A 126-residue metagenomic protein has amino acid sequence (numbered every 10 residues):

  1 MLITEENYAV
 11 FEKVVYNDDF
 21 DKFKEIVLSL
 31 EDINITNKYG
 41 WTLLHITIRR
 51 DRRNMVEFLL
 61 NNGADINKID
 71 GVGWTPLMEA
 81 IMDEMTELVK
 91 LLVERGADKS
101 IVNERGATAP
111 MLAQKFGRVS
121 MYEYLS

Functional and structural regions predicted by a protein language model:
Y8-Y16, K24: Amphipathic alpha-helical repeat scaffolds
K13-D19, I46-R52, E79-M85, L112-R118: Ankyrin repeat A-helix N-terminal signature
D19-V27, R52-L60, M85-V93, R118-S126: Ankyrin repeat structural motif
K99-S126: Leucine-rich solenoid repeat scaffolds
